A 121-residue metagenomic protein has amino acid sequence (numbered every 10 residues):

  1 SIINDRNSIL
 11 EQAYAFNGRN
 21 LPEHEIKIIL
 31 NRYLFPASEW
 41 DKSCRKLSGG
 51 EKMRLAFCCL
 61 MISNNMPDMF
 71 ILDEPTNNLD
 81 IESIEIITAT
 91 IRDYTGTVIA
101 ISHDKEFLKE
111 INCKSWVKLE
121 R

Functional and structural regions predicted by a protein language model:
S1-R121: ABC ATP-binding cassette signature C-motif
